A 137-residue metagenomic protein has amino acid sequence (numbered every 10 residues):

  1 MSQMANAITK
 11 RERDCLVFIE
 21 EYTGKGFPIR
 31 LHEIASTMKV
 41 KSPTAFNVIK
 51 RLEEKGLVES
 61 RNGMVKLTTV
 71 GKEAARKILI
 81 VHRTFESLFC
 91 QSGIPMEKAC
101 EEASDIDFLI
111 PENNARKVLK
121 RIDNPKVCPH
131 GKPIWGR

Functional and structural regions predicted by a protein language model:
M1-V17: Short alpha-helical segments that sit at the start of domains
R13-E21, E73, T84: Pre-recognition alpha-helix immediately N-terminal to the DNA-recognition helix within helix-turn-helix or winged-helix
K25-A35: Short acidic, hydrophobic short linear motifs in intrinsically disordered regions
I34, A45-K55: Basic amphipathic alpha-helical segments that dock to polyanions
K41-S42: Short coil turns linking two alpha-helices in DNA-binding domains
E53-G63: A short, conserved structural fragment
G63-V81: Basic, amphipathic "hinge/linker" alpha-helix immediately C-terminal to the N-terminal HTH DNA-binding motif
S104-R137: C-terminal regulatory/oligomerization modules of transcriptional regulators
